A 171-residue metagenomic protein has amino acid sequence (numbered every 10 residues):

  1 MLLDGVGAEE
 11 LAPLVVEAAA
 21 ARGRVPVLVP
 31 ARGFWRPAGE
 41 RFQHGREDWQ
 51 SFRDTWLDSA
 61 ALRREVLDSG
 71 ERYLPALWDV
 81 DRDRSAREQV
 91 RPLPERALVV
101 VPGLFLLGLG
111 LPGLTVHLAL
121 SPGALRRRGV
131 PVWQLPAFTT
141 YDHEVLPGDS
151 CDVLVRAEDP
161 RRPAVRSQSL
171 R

Functional and structural regions predicted by a protein language model:
M1-A20: Glycine-rich phosphate-binding P-loop
L2, P26-L28, G113-H117, D152-L154: Conserved beta-strand scaffold positions in the cores of enzyme catalytic domains, especially in NTP/NDP-utilizing
P13, L114, E144-R171: NTP-dependent small-molecule kinase module
V16-G23, A38-E40: Non-catalytic beta/alpha edge segments that cap or flank active sites
V27-P30, R36-P92, L98: Conserved nucleotide-sensing/catalytic segment adjacent to the nucleotide-binding pocket in NTP-handling enzymes
T55-A60, L135, Y141-V145: Amphipathic alpha-helical transducer elements in NTP-driven molecular machines
R84-P131, Y141: ATP-dependent NMP and nucleoside kinases share a basic, alpha-helical "lid"
